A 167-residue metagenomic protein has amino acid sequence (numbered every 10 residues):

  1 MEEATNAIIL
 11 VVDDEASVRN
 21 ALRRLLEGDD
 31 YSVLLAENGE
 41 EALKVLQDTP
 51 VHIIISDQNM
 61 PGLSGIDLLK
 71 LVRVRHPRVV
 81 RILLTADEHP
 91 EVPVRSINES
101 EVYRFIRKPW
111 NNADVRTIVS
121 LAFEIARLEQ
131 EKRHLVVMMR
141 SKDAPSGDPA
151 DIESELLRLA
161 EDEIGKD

Functional and structural regions predicted by a protein language model:
A7, A16-L34: Two-component/phosphorelay signaling modules centered on CheY-like receiver
A7, E37-E41, S64-D67: Acidic catalytic/metal-coordinating carboxylates
D13, D57, T85: Active-site residues of response regulator receiver
L35-I53: Acidic, metal-coordinating helix/loop segments flanking the phosphotransfer/catalytic sites of two-component signaling
K44, I66-R78, R95: Short amphipathic alpha-helix used as the core "switch/output" element in two-component signaling
M60: Receiver (REC) domain active-site loop signature in two-component systems and cognate sites in sensor histidine kinases
W110-F123, R127: C-terminal output helix
H134-D167: C-terminal output/effector regions of signal-responsive regulators
